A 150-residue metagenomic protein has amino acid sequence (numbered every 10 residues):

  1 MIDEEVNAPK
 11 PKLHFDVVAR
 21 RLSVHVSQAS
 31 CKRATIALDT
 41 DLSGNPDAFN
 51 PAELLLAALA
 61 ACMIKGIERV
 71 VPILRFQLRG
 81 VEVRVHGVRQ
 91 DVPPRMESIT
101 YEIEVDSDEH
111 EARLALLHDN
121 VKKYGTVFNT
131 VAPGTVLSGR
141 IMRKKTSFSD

Functional and structural regions predicted by a protein language model:
M1-A57, E68-D150: Extended beta-strand/beta-hairpin segments
C62-M63: Alpha-helical metal-binding/catalytic segments enriched in His/Glu/Asp
